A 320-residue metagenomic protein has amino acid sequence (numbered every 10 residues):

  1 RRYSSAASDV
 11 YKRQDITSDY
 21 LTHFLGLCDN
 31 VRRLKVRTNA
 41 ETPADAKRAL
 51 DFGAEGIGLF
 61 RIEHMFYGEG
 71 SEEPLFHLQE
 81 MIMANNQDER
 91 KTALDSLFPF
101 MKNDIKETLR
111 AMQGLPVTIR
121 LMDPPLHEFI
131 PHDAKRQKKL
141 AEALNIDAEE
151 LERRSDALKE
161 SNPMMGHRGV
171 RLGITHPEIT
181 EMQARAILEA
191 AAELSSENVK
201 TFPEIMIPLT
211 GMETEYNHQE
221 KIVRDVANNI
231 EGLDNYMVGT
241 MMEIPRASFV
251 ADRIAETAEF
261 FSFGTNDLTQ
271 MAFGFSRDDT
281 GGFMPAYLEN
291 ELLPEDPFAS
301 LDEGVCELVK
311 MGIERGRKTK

Functional and structural regions predicted by a protein language model:
R1-A7, Y11: Single conserved hydrophobic/aromatic residue that forms the stacking wall/gate of nucleotide- or nucleobase-binding
Y20-K320: Conserved alpha/beta-domain cores
